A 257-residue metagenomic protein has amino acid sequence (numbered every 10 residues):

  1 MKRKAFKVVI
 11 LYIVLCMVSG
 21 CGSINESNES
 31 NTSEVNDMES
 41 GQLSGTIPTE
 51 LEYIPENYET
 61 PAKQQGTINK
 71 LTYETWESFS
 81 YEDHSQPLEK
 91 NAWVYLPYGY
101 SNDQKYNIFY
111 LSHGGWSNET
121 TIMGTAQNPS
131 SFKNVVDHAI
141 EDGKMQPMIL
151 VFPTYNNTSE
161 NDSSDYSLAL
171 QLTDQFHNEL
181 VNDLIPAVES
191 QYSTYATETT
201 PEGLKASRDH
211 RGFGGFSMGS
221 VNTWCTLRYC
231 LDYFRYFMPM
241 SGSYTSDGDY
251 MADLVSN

Functional and structural regions predicted by a protein language model:
M1-V9: Bacterial N-terminal signal peptides that target proteins for export
I10-L15: Hydrophobic helical h-region of N-terminal Sec-dependent signal peptides in bacterial secretory/periplasmic proteins
M17-G20: C-terminal motif of bacterial Sec signal peptides marking the signal peptidase cleavage site
G22-I24: Bacterial signal peptide processing site
N28-N257: Non-catalytic cap/lid and distal C-terminal segments of serine-dependent acyl enzymes
